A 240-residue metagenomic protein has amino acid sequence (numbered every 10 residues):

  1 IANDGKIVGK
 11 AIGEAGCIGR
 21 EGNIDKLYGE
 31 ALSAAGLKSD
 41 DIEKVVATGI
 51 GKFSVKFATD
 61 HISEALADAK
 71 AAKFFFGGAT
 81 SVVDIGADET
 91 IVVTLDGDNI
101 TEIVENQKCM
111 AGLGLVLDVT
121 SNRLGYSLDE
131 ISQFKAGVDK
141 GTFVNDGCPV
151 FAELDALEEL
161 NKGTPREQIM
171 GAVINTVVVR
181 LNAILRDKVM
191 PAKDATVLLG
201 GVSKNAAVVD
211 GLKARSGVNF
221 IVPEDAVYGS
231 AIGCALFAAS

Functional and structural regions predicted by a protein language model:
I1-K26, E30, I100-C109: Short glycine-rich, Thr/Ser-proximal phosphate-binding strand/loop in the N-terminal lobe of ATP-dependent enzymes
I1-V8, A79-N99, K140: Gly/Thr-rich phosphate-binding beta-strand-loop-beta motif of the actin/hexokinase/Hsp70
Y28-E43, L181-D194: Phosphate/pyrophosphate-binding loops at sites that engage ATP/ADP/AMP, CoA/4′-phosphopantetheine, polyphosphate
I50, D84-E89, M110-L113, G200-V202: A short acidic Gly-Thr/Ser loop motif
I50-G51, V189-R215, A226-S230: Glycine-rich phosphate-binding loops at beta-strand->alpha-helix junctions
G97-K140, L236: Glycine-rich phosphate-binding loop plus the immediately following alpha-helix
G114-D118, I221-S240: Glycine-rich phosphate-binding/hydrolytic loop that grips phosphoryl groups
A152-D187, V227: Adenine-nucleotide phosphate-binding core of ATP-dependent small-molecule kinases
